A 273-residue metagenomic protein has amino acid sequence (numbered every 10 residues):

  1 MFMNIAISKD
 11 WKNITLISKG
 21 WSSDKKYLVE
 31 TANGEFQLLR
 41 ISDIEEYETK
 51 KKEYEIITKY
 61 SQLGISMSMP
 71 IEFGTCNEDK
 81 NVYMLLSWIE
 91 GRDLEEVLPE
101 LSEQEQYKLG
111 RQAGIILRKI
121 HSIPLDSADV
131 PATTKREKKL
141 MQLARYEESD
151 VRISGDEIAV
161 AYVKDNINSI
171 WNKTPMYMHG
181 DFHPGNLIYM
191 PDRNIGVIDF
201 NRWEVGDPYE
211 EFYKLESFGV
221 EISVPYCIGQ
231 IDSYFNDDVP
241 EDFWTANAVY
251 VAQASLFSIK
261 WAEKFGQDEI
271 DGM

Functional and structural regions predicted by a protein language model:
M1-K9, E90, R111, K119-G180 (+1 more regions): An alpha-helical support segment within catalytic cores of ATP-dependent transferases
N4-K12, L63-M67, W171, D238: Short secondary-structure junctions
T15-P131: ATP-binding pocket architecture of kinase catalytic cores
W21-S22, K51, E78-K80, I170-N172 (+3 more regions): A generic fold-level signal
D24, E48, K108-R111, Y213-M273: Helix-rich C-terminal or lid/interface subdomains of diverse kinases
K25-V29, Y162-F212: Active-site acidic catalytic loop and adjacent metal/ATP-binding pocket of ATP-dependent phosphoryl transfer enzymes
K26, L39, P70, S87 (+7 more regions): Generic structural signal for small/hydrophobic residues in well-ordered secondary structure, especially within
S61, I71, L98, P191 (+3 more regions): Short, flexible helix/strand-to-coil boundary loops that buttress conserved ligand/catalytic motifs in alpha/beta
